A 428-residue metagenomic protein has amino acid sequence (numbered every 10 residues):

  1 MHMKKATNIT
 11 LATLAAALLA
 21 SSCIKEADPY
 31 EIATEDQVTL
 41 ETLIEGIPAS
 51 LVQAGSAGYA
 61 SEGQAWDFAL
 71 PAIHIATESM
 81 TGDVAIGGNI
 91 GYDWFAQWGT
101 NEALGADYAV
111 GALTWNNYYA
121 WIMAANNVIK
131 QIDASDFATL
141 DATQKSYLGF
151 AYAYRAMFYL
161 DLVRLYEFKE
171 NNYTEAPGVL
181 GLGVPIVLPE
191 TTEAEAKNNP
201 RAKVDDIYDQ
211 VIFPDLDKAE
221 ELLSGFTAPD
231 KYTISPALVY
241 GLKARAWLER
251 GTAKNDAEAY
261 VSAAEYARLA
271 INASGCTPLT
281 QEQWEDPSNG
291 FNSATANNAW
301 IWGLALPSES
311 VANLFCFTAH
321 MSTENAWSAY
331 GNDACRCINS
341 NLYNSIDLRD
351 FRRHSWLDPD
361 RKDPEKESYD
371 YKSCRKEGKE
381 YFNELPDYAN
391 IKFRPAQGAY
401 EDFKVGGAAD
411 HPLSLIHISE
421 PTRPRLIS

Functional and structural regions predicted by a protein language model:
M1-S22: Sec-dependent bacterial lipoprotein signal peptides
C23-A76, M321-C337, N341-E367: Membrane-proximal, proline-rich intrinsically disordered regions
I24-K25, A237, G241-E282: Aromatic-residue-lined binding/catalytic grooves and analogous aromatic/hydrophobic interfacial grooves in multimeric
N89-E167, A202-I207, K218-P229, F403-P412: Conserved, well-structured interaction surfaces
V163-R164, F168-E170, T227, E249-D256: Short coil/turn linking the two alpha-helices of tandem helical-hairpin repeats
I346-L415: Flexible, polar/acidic helix-loop-strand segments at domain edges
I416-S428: Single conserved hydrophobic/aromatic residue that forms the stacking wall/gate of nucleotide- or nucleobase-binding
